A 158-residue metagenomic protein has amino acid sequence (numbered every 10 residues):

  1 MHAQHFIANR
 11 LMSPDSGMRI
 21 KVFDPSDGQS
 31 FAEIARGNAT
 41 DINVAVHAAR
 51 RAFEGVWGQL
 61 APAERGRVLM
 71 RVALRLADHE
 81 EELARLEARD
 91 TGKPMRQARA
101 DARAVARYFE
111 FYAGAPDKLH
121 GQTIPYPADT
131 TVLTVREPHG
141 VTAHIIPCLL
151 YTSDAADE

Functional and structural regions predicted by a protein language model:
M1-I34, R67, R71, R103 (+1 more regions): Terminal low-complexity tails and localization/encapsulation signals of metabolic enzymes
D27, G114, E158: Residue-level marker of positions within ordered structural domains that often coincide with functionally constrained
F31-L119: Glycine-rich loop-to-alpha-helix module at the N-terminal edge of alpha/beta enzyme cores
I34, D157-E158: Short stretches within intrinsically disordered, low-complexity N-terminal or propeptide regions
W57, C148-L150: Signature tryptophan residues that serve as conserved aromatic anchors
Y151-A156: Conserved small/polar residues in nucleotide/adenosyl-binding loops
